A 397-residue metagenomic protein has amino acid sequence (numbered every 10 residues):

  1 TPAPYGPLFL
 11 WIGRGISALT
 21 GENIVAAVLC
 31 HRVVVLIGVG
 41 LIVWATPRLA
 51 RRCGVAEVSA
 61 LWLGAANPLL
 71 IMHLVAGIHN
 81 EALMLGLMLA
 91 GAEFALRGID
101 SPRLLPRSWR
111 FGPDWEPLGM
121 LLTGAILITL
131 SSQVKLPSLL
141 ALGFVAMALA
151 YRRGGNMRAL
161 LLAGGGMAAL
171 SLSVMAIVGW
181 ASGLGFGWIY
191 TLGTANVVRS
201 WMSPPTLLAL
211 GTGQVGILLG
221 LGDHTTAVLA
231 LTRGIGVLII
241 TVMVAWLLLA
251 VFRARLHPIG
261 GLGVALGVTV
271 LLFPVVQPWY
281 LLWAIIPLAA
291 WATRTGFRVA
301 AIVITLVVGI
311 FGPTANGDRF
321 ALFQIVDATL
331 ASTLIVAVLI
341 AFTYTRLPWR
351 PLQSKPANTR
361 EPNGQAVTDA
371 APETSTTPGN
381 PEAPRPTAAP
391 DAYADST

Functional and structural regions predicted by a protein language model:
P2-I12, L184, V198-L208: Extracytoplasmic catalytic/substrate-binding loops of multi-pass membrane glycan-assembly enzymes
F9, G13-S17, H31-A45, M84-L87 (+1 more regions): Transmembrane alpha-helices of multi-pass, membrane-embedded glycan-processing enzymes that use lipid-linked
N23, R32, L36, R52 (+3 more regions): Aromatic/glycine/proline-enriched transmembrane-helix motif characteristic of membrane-embedded glycan-assembly enzymes
A45, M84-R110, L266: Specific aromatic-rich, kink-prone transmembrane helix
T46-N67, P106-R107: Transmembrane-helix signature of polytopic, membrane-embedded enzymes that assemble or transfer cell-envelope glycans
I71-H73, R107-A146, V264-L271: Membrane-interface alpha helices of multi-pass inner-membrane proteins
L140-L172: Perimembrane helix-loop-helix junctions
W201, A292-D369, P390-T397: Aromatic-enriched
